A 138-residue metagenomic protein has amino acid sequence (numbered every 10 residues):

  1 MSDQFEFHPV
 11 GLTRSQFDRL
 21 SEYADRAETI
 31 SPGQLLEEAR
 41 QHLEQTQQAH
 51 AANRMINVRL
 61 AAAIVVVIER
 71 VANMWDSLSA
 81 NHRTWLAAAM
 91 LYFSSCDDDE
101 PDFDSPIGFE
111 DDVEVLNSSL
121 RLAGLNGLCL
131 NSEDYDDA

Functional and structural regions predicted by a protein language model:
M1-W85, E114-A138: Terminal, membrane-proximal amphipathic helices and intrinsically disordered targeting/regulatory segments
A80-V115: Membrane-inserting effector segments that mediate pore formation, membrane fusion, or transient membrane insertion
